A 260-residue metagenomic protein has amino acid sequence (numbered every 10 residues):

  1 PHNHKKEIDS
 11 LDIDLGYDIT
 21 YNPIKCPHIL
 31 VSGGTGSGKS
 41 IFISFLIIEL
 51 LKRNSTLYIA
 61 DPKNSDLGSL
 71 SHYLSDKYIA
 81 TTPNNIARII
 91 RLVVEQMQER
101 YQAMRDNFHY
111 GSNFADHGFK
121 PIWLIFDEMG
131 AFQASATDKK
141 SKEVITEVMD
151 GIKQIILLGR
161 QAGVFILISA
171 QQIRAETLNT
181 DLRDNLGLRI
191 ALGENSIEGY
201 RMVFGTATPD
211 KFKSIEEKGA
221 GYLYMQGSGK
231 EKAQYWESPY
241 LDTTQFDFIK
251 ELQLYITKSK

Functional and structural regions predicted by a protein language model:
P1-R105, G130-N195, F204, K211-K213 (+2 more regions): P-loop NTPase catalytic phosphate-binding loop
I19, F114, K232-W236: Short beta-strand segments
L30, P121-I125: Structural motif
M104-A115: Conserved Walker
F114-I122: Short basic/glycine-enriched coil/helix segment immediately N-terminal to the Walker B
E198-Y200: Short acidic, Gly/Pro-enriched loop/turn segments at secondary-structure junctions
P209-G221: Conserved C-terminal "switch" segment of AAA+ ATPases
A220-Q245, E251: Structured C-terminal subdomain patch of bacterial secreted/periplasmic proteins
